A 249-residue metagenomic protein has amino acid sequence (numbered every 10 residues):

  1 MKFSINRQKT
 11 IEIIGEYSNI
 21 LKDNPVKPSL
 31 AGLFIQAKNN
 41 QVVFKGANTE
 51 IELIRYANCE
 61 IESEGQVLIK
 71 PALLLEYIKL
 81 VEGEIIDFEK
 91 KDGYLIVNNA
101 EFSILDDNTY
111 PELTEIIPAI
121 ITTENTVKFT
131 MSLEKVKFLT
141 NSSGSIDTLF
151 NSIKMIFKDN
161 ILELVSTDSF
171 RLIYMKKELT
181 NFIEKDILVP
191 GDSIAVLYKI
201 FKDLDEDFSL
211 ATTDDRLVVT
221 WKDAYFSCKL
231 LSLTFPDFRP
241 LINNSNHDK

Functional and structural regions predicted by a protein language model:
M1-K249: Structural preference for solvent-exposed beta-strand-turn elements and adjacent flexible terminal/loop segments within
